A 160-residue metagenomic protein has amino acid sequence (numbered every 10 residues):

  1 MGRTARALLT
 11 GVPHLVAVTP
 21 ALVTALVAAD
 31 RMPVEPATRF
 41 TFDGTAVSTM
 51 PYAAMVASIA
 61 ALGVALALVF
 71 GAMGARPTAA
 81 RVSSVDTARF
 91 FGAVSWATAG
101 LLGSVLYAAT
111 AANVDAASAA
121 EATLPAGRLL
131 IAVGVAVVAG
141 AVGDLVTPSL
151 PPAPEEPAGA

Functional and structural regions predicted by a protein language model:
M1-A5, G71-F90, N113-A116, V142-G159: Cytoplasmic membrane-interface segments at the C-terminal ends of transmembrane helices
M1-L15: N-terminal membrane topogenic signal
P13-R31: Structured beta-strand/loop patches that form or line metal/cofactor-binding pockets in enzymes
P13-T19, M50-A65, L124-A141: Alpha-helical transmembrane segments
A17-L22, L66-F70, A99-A109, A136-A141: Helical transmembrane-bundle signal
A25-I59, Y107-I131: Membrane interfacial helix motifs at helix-loop boundaries and amphipathic/re-entrant anchors
D86-A117: Hydrophobic alpha-helical transmembrane segments of integral membrane proteins
S104-A108, L130-P157: Alpha-helical transmembrane segments and their immediate juxtamembrane interface regions
